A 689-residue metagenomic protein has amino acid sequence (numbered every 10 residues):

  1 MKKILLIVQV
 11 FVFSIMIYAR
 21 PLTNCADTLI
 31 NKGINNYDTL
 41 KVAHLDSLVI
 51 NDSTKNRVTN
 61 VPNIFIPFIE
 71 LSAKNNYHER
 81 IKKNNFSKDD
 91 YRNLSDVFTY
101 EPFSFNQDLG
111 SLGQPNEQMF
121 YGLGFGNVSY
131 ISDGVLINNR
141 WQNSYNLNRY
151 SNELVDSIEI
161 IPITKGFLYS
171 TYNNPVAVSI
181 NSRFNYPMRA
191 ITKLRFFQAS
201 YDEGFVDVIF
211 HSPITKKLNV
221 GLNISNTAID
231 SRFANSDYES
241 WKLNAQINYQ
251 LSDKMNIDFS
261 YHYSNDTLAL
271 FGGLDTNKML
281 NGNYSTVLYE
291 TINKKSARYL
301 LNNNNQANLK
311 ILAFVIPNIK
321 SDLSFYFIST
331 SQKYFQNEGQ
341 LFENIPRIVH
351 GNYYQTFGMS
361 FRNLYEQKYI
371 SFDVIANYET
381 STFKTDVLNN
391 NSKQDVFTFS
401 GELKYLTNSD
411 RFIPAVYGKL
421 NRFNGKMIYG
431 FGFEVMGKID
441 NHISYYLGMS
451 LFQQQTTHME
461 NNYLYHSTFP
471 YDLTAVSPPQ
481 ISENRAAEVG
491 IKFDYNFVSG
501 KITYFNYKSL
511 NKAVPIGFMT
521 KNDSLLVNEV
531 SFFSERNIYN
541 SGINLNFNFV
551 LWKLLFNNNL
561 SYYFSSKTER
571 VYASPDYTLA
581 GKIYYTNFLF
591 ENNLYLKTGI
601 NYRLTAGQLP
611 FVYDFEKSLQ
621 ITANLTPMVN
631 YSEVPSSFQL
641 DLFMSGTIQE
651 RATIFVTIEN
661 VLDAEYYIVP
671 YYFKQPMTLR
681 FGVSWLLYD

Functional and structural regions predicted by a protein language model:
D27-T28, D38-T39, D46-S47, D52-S53 (+7 more regions): Coil residues (strongly favoring Ser/Thr
N31-D89: N-terminal periplasmic "start-of-domain" segments of outer-membrane beta-barrel proteins
R57-T59, I66-E70, S95-L136: Extracytoplasmic beta-strand/coil segments of soluble accessory domains associated with Gram-negative outer-membrane
F105, V135-P162: Short acidic/polar hinge/loop motifs at secondary-structure boundaries that mediate gating or recognition
N143, N305-K333, N352-D689: Exposed, low-structure sequence patches enriched in small/polar residues
R149-R195, F205: A beta-strand signature from Gram-negative outer-membrane beta-barrel systems, especially the internal plug domain
G204-A228, N235-L268, R298-V315: Transmembrane beta-barrel wall of Gram-negative outer-membrane proteins
N256-L309, A313-F314, S329-Q355, V396 (+1 more regions): Flexible loop and strand-edge segments within Gram-negative outer membrane beta-barrel domains
